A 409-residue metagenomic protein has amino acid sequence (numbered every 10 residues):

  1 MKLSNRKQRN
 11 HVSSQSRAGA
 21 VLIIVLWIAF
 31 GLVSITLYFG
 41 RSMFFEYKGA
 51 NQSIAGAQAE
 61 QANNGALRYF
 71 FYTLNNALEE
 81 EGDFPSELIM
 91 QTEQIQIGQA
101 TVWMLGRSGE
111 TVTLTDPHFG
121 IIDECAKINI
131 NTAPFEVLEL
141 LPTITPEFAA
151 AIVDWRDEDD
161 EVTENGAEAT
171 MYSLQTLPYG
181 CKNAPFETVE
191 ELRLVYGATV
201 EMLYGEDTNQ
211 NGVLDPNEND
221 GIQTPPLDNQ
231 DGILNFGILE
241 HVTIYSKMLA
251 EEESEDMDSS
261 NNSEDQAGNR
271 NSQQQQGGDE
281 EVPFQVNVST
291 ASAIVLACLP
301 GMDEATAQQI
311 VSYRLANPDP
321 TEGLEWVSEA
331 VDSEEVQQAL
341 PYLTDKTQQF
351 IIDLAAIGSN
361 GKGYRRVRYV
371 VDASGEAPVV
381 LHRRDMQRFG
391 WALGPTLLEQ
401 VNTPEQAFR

Functional and structural regions predicted by a protein language model:
K2-R409: Compositionally biased linear targeting/interaction segments
